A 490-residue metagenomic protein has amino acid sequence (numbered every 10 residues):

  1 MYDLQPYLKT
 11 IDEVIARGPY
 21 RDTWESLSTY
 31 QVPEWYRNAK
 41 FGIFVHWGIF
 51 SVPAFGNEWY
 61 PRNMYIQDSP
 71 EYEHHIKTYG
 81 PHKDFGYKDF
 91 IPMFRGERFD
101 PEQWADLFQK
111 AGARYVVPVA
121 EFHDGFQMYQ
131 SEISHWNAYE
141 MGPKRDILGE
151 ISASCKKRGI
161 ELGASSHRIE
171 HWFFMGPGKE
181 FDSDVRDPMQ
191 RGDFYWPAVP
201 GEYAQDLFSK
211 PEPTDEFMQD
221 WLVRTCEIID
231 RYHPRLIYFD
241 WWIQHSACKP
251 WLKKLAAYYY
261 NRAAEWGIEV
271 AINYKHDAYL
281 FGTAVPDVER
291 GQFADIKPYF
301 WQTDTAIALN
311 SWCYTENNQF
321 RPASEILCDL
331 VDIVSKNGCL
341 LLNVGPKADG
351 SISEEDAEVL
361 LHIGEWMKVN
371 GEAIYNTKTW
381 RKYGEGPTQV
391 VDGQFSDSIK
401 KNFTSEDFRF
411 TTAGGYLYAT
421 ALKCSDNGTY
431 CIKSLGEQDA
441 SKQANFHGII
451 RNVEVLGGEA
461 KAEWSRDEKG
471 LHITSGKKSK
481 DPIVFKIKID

Functional and structural regions predicted by a protein language model:
M1-D490: Mature catalytic domains of secreted/periplasmic carbohydrate-active enzymes
